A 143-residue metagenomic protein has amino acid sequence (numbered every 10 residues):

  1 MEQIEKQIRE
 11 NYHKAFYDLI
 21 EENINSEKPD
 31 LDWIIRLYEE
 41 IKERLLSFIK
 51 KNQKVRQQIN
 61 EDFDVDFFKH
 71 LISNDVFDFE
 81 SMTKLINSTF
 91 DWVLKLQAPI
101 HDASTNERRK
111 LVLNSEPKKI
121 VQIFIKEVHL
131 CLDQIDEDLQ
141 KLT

Functional and structural regions predicted by a protein language model:
M1-Q97: Eukaryotic N-terminal, low-complexity and coiled-coil-prone scaffolding/targeting segments of large membrane-traffic
Q58-T143: Extended helix-rich, non-globular scaffold segments
